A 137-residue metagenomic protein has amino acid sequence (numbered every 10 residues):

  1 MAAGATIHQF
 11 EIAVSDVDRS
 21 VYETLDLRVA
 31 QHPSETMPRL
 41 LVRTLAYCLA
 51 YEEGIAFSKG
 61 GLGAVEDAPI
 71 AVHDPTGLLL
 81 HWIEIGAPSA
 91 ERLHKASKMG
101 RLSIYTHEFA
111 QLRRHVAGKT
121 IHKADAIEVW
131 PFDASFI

Functional and structural regions predicted by a protein language model:
M1-E11: Nuclease-adjacent, charged terminal/linker segments that flank catalytic cores
D16-G61: Acidic-basic catalytic patches of nuclease active cores, encompassing PD-(D/E)XK and other metal-cofactor nuclease
I70-V72, G77-L93: Conserved catalytic cores of phosphodiester-cleaving nucleases, focusing on short active-site segments
G77-W82, G100-S103, A126: Short active-site oxyanion
W82-G86, I104-T106, W130-P131: Catalytic beta/alpha-barrel core
R92-A96, H115-G118: A short acidic, amphipathic alpha-helical/loop segment
R114-I137: Domain-level recognition of nuclease-like catalytic cores that cleave nucleotide substrates
